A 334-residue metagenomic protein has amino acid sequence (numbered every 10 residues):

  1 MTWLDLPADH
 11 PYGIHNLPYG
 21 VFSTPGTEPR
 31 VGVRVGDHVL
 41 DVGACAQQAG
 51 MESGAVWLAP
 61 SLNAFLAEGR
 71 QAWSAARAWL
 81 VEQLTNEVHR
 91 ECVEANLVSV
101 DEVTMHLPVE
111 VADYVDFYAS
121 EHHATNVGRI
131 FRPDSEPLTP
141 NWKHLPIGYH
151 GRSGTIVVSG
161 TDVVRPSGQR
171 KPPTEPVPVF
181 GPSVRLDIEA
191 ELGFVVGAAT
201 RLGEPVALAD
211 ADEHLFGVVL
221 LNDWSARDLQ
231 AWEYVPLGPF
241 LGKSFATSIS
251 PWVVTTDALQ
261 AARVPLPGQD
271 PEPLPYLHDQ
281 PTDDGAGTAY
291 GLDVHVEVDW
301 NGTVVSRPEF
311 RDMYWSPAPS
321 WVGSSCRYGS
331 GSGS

Functional and structural regions predicted by a protein language model:
M1-T24, R34, L40-R307, P319: Active-site microenvironments in enzyme catalytic cores
G26-E28: Glycine-rich N-terminal segment of FAD-binding domains in flavoprotein oxidoreductases, spanning the beta-loop-helix
V31: Short, surface-exposed charged micro-motifs
V305, F310-M313, A318, G323-S334: Extended C-terminal subregions enriched in glycine
